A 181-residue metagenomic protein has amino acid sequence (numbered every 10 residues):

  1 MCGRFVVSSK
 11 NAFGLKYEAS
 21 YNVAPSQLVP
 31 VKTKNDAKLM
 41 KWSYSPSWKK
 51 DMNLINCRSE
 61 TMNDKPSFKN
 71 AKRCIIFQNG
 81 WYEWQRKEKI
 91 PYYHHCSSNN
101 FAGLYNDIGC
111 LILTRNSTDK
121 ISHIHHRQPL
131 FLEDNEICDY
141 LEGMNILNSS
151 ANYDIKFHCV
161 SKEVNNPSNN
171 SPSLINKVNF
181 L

Functional and structural regions predicted by a protein language model:
M1-L181: Short linear sequence motif anchored by a di-proline
